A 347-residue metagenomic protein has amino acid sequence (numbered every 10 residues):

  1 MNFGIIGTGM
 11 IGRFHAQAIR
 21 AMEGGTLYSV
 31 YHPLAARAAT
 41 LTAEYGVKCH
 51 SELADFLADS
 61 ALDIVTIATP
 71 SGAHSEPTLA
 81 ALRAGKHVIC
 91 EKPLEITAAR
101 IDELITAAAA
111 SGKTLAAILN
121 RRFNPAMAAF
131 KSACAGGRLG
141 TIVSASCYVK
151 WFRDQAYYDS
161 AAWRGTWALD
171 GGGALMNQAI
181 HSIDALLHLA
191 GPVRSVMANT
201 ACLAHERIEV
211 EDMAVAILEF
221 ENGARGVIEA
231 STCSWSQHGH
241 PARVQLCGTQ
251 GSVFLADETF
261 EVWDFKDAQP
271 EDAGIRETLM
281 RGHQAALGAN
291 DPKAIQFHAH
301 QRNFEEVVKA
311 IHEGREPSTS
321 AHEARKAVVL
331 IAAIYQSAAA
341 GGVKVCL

Functional and structural regions predicted by a protein language model:
M1-Y45: N-terminal Rossmann-like dinucleotide-binding module
V47-L53: Conserved SAM-binding strand-loop segment of SAM-dependent methyltransferases
S51, C90, L115-A117, I228 (+1 more regions): Hydrophobic residues in well-ordered beta-strands that form the structural core
D59, I64-S71, S75-R122, G137: Beta-strand-loop-alpha-helix segment that lines the small-molecule cofactor/substrate pocket of alpha/beta enzymes
K113, G140-S144, Q336-L347: C-terminal capping/lid region of NAD(P)-dependent oxidoreductase domains
R121-I208, G341: Predominantly a Rossmann-like dinucleotide-binding segment in NAD(P)-dependent oxidoreductases
I183-E261, Q301-E313: Contiguous beta-strand/loop segments that form the cofactor/metal-binding neighborhood of enzyme cores
F220, R243-H322, K344-L347: C-terminal glycine/acidic-rich active-site capping loop/insertion
